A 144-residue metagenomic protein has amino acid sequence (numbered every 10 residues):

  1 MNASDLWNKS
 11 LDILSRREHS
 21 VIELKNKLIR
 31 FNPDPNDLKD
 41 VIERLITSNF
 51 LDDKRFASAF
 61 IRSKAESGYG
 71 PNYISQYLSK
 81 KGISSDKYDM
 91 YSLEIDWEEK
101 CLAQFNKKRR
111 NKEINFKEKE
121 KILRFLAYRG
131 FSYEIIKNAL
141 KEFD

Functional and structural regions predicted by a protein language model:
M1-D144: An alpha-helical, amphipathic repeat domain used for nucleic-acid recognition, typified by the mTERF helical solenoid
